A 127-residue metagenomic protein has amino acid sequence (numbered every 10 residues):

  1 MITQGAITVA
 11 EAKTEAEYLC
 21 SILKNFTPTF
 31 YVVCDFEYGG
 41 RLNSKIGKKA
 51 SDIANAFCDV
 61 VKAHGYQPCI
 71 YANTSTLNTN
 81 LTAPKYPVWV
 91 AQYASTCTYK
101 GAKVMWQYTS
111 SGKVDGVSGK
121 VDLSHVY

Functional and structural regions predicted by a protein language model:
M1-G65: Substrate-binding cleft of extracellular glycoside hydrolase catalytic domains
M1-I2, F30-F36, Q67-Y71, P87-V90 (+1 more regions): Structural recognition of the beta-strand scaffold that forms the well-ordered cores of secreted hydrolase catalytic
I2-G5, E37-G39, N73-S75, Y93-S95 (+1 more regions): Active-site beta-loop-alpha junctions enriched in small/polar residues
L19-L23, T27-V33, L77-A94: Accessory recognition modules or surfaces
K48-D52, Y71, Y99: Short, well-ordered coil↔helix boundary/capping segments
V61-N78: Aromatic-lined carbohydrate-recognition surfaces of secreted/lumenal glycan-active proteins
A83-Y127: Functionally critical loop-and-helix segments that line ligand-binding/catalytic clefts of soluble enzyme domains
